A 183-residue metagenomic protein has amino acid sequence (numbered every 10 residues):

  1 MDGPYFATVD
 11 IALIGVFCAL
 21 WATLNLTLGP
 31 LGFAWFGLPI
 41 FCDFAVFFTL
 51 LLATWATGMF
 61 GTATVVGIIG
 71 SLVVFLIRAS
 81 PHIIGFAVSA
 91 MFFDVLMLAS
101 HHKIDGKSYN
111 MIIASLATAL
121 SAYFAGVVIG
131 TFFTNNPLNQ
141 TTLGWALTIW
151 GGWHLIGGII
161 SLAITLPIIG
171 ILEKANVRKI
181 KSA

Functional and structural regions predicted by a protein language model:
M1-A56, G61: Hydrophobic transmembrane alpha-helices
D2, F6, D10, W35 (+6 more regions): Membrane-helix interfacial "entry" motifs
I11-V16, F44, F48, F60-I68 (+4 more regions): Hydrophobic alpha-helical transmembrane segments
L13-T23, F86-G130, L166: Short helix-perturbing small/polar motifs within transmembrane alpha-helices
L26-P39, I69-L98: Interfacial aromatic-anchored transmembrane helix boundaries in multi-pass membrane proteins
L52-A53, V73, L96, S100 (+1 more regions): Broad structural signal for hydrophobic residues in well-ordered alpha-helices, predominantly aliphatic
L52-L76: N-terminal leader/targeting helix
S80, K107-A183: Membrane-embedded alpha-helical hairpins and interfacial helices in multi-pass inner-membrane proteins
